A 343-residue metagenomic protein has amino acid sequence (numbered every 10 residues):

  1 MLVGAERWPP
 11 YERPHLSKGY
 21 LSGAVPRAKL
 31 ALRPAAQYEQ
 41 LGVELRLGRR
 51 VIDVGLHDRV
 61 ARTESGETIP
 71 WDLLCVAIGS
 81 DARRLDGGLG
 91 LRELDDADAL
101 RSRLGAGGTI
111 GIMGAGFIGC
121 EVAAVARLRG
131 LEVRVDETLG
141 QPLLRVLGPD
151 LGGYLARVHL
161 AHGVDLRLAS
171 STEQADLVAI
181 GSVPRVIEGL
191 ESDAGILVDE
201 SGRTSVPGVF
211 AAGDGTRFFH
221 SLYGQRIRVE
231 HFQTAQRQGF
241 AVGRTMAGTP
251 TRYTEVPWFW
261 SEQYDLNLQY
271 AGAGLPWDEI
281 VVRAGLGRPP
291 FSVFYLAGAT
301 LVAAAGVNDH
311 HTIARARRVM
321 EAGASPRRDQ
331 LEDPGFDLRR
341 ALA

Functional and structural regions predicted by a protein language model:
M1-E44, V125-L147: Beta1-alpha1 glycine-rich phosphate/pyrophosphate-binding loop at the start of Rossmann-like nucleotide-binding domains
L30-A31, T109-G111, F117-S170, E255-W260: Rossmann-like dinucleotide-binding cores of NAD(P)H-dependent redox enzymes
E39-G55, L160-S171: A conserved beta-strand/loop element that lines the FAD pocket in flavoprotein oxidoreductases
V51, I69-G79, D176-S182, G239: Short hydrophobic core segments
V54-I69, L168-E173, V178: Conserved beta-strand-loop-beta-strand element in the redox core of flavoprotein oxidoreductases
V76-R129, V198: Glycine-rich dinucleotide-binding loop and its adjacent helix/turn
G87-G107, E173-A241: FAD-site-proximal beta/loop scaffold in flavoenzymes
G215-H311: Mid-to-C-terminal Rossmann-like scaffold of FAD/NAD(P)H-dependent oxidoreductases
